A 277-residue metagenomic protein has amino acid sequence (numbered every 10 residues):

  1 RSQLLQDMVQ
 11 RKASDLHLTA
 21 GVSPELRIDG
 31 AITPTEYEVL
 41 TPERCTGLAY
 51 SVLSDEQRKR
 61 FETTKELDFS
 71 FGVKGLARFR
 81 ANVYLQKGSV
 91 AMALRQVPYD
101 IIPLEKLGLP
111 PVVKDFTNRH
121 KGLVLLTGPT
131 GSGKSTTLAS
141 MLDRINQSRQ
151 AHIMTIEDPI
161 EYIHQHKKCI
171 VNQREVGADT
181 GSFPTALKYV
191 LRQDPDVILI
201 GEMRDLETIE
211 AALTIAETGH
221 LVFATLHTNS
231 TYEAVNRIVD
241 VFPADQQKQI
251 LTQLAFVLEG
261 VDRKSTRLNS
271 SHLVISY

Functional and structural regions predicted by a protein language model:
R1-R267, V274-S276: Short, flexible helix-loop junctions that flank or precede catalytic/ligand sites
